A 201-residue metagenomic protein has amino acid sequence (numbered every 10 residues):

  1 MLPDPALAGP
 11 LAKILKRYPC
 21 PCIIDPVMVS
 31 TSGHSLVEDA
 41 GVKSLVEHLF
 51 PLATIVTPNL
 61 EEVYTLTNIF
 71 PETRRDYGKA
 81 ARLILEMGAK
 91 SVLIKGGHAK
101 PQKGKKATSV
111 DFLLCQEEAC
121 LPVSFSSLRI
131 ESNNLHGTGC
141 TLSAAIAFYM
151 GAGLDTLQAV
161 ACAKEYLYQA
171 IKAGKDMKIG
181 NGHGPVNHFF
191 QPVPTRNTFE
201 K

Functional and structural regions predicted by a protein language model:
M1-H48, I55: Glycine/small-residue-rich loop that forms an oxyanion/phosphate-binding "nest" at active or ligand-binding sites
L15, P19, A53, G88 (+2 more regions): Structural signal for hydrophobic packing residues in well-ordered secondary-structure cores of soluble enzyme domains
M28-S30, E62, G97-K100, L128-E131 (+1 more regions): Glycine-rich beta-alpha junction loops
D39-L121, E131: Conserved phosphate/ATP/ADP-binding segment of small-molecule kinases
Y64-T65, S132-T156: Short, small-residue alpha-helix embedded
A119-V123, Y149-A163: Phosphate-handling active-site elements
L121-G137: Short pre-catalytic strand/loop immediately N-terminal to key active-site residues, enriched for Gly-Thr
L157-K201: Charged C-terminal helix
